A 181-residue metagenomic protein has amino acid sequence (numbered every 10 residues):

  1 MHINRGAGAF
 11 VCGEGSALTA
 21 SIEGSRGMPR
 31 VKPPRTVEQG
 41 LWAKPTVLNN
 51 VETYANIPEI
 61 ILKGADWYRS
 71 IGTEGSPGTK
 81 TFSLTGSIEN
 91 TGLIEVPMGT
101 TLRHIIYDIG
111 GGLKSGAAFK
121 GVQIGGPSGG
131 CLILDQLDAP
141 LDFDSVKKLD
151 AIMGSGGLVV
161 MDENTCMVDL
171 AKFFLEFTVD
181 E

Functional and structural regions predicted by a protein language model:
M1, K114-K148: Terminal amphipathic helices with adjacent charged low-complexity linkers/tails
M1-M98, G110: Hydrophobic alpha-helical positions that pack around
F10-C12, K120-S128, V179-E181: Local cysteine-cluster metal-coordination motifs and their immediate loop/turn environment, predominantly Fe-S cluster
P58, T85, Y107-G110, Q123 (+2 more regions): Generic hydrophobic alpha-helical scaffold/packing signal
G75-S76, I88, S115-G116, D150-G154 (+1 more regions): A structural signal for short secondary-structure junctions
T79-T81, T91-L93, F119, M153-G157 (+1 more regions): Active-site lining segments that contact anionic ligands and/or coordinate catalytic metals
G99-K114: Short amphipathic, charge-patterned alpha-helical segments
L134, P140-E181: Ferredoxin-type iron-sulfur electron-transfer modules in oxidoreductases and energy-metabolism complexes
